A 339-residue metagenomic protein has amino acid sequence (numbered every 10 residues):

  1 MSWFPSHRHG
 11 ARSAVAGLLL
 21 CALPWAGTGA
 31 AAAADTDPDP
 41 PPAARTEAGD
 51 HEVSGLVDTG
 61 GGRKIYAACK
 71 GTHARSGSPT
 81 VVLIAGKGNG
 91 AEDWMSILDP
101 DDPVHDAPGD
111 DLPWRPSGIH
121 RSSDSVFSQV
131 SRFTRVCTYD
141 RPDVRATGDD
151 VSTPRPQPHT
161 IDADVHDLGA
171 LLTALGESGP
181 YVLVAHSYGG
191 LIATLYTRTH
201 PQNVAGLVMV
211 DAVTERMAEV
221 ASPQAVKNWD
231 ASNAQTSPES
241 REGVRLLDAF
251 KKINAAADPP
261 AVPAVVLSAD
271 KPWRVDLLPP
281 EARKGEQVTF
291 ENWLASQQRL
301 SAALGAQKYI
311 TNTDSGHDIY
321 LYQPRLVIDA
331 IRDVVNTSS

Functional and structural regions predicted by a protein language model:
M1-A34: Secretory targeting and sorting signals
P41-I65, G71: N-terminal cap/lid segment of alpha/beta-hydrolase-fold proteins
T59-G61, A68-G148: Conserved HGGG/HGGXW glycine-rich cap/lid loop of the alpha/beta-hydrolase fold
D162-P180: Conserved acidic catalytic loop of the alpha/beta-hydrolase fold
S178-R216: Conserved hydrolase catalytic core segment
V208-E242, L246: Flexible "cap/lid" loop of the alpha/beta hydrolase fold
P280-T313, V334: Conserved loop-alpha-helix segment in the C-terminal half of the alpha/beta-hydrolase fold that carries the catalytic
G305-S339: Catalytic active-site module of serine/aspartate enzymes centered on a nucleophile-bearing elbow/loop
